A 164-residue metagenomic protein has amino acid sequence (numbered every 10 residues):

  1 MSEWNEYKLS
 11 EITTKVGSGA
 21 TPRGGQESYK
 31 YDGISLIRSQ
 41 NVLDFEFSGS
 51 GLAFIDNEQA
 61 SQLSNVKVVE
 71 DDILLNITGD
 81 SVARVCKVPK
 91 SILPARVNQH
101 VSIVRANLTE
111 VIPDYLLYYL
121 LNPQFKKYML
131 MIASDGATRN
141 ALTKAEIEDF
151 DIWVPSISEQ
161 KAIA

Functional and structural regions predicted by a protein language model:
M1-A20, D149-A164: Non-catalytic DNA-recognition/assembly elements of restriction-modification systems
E3-E6, K30-G33, G49: A short, polar/charged loop/turn motif at coil->beta-strand junctions and beta-hairpin connectors
S10-Q26, N41-E70: Sequence-specific dsDNA recognition surfaces
Q26-E27, I92, T138-A141: Short proline/glycine-enriched turn/loop segments at secondary-structure junctions
Y29-K30, A95: Extracellular/periplasmic catalytic domains that process cell-envelope and extracellular macromolecules
G33, G51, N98-H100: A generic structural signal for short beta-strands and their flanking turns/coil linkers
R38, N57-L121, T143: A short beta-sheet element
S39-Q40, T78, V97-V101, L117-I157: Glycine-anchored helix-breaking recognition loops at helix->coil/strand junctions
